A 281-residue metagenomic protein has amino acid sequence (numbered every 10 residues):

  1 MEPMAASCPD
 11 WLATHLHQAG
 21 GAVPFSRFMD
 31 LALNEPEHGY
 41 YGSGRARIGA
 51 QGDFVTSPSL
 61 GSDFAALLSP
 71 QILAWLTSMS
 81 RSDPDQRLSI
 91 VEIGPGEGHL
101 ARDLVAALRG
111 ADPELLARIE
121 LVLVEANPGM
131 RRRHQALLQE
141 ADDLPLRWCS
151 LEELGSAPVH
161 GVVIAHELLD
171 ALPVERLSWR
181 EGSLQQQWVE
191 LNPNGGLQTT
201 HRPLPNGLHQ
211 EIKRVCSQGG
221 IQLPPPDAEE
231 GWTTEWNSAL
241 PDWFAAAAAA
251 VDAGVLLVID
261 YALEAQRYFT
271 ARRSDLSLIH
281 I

Functional and structural regions predicted by a protein language model:
M1-I93, E97-H160, L177: Rossmann-like AdoMet
V159-S178, S238: A short SAM/SAH-binding and catalytic strip from SAM-dependent methyltransferases
G161, S178-L204: Short phosphate-coordinating micro-motif centered on Lys-Gly-acidic
L168, I259-L263: Short, well-ordered beta-to-alpha junction loops that form the rim of enzyme active sites and present histidine/acidic
W179, A245-D252: A short glycine-rich, Lys/Arg-flanked "PGG" loop and its adjoining helix->strand segment in the class I
W188, G254-I259: Conserved beta-strand signature within the Rossmann-like core of class I S-adenosyl-L-methionine
N192-E235: A short, charged helix-loop
I279-I281: Conserved small/polar residues in nucleotide/adenosyl-binding loops
